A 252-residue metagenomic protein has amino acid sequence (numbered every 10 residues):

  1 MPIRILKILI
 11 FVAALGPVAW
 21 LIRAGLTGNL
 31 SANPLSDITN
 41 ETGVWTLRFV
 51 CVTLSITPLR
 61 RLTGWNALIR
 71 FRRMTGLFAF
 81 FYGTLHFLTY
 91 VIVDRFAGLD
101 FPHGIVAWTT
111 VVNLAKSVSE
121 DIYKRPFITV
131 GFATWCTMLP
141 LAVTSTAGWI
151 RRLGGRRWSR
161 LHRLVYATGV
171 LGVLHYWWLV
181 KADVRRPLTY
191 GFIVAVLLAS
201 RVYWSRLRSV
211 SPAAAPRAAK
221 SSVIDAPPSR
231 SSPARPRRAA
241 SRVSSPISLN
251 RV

Functional and structural regions predicted by a protein language model:
M1-I224, R230, I247-V252: Membrane-embedded alpha-helical bundles that constitute the cytochrome b-like, heme-associated redox core of multi-pass
S222, P233-S245: Hydrophobic, low-acid, alpha-helix-prone terminal segments
